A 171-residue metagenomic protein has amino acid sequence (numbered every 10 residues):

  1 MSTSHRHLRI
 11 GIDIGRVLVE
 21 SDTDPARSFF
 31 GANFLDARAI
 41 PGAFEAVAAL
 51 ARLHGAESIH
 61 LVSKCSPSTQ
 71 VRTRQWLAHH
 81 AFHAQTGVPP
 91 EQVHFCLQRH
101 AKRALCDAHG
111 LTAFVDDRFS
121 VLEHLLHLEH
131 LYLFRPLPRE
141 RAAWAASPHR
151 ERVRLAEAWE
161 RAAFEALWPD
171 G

Functional and structural regions predicted by a protein language model:
M1-L53: Active-site neighborhood of HAD-like aspartate-dependent phosphohydrolases
T3-H5, L53-E57, Q85-P89: Short helix-terminating capping/connector loops at secondary-structure junctions
L18, S66, P138: Short, glycine/serine-rich, charged loops/turns that create anion-binding and catalytic segments at active sites
G31-D36, K64-S66, H80, P89-E91: Glycine-rich phosphate-binding "P-loop"
L35-A39, P67-T69, L97: Acidic-and-aromatic substrate-binding clefts and catalytic sites of carbohydrate-active enzymes
A43-L77: Substrate-recognition element of Asp-dependent hydrolases with the DxDx(T/V) motif
Q70-G171: C-terminal cap/substrate-recognition subdomain and adjoining C-terminal extension of metal-dependent phosphatase-like
